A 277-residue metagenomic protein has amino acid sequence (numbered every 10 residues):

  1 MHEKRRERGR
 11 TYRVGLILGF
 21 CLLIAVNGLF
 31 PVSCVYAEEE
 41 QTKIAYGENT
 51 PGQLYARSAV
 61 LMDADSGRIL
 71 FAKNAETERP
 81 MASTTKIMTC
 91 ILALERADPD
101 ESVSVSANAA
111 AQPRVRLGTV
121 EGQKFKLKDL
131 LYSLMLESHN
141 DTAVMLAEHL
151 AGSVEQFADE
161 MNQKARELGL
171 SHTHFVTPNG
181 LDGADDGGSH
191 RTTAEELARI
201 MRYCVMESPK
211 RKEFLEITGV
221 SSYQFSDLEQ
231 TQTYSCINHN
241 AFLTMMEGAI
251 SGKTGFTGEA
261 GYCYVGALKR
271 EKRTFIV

Functional and structural regions predicted by a protein language model:
M1-T11: N-terminal Lys/Arg-rich, disordered targeting/topogenic segments
R10-A25: Sec-dependent N-terminal signal peptides
G15-L18, L29-T84, E101, A158: Beta-lactamase-like hydrolase cores
Q41-L54, S153-I276: Penicillin-recognizing serine hydrolase domain
R68, I87, I91, E95 (+7 more regions): Solvent-exposed, polar/charged alpha-helical surfaces in well-ordered, non-transmembrane soluble domains, broadly
F71-L92, S102-V103, F125-S133: Short active-site loop at a secondary-structure junction that contains or immediately precedes the catalytic residue(s)
E95-A109, S208-G219: Short, well-structured active-site flanking segments
Q112-M145, T233-S251: Conserved catalytic neighborhood of penicillin-recognizing serine enzymes
